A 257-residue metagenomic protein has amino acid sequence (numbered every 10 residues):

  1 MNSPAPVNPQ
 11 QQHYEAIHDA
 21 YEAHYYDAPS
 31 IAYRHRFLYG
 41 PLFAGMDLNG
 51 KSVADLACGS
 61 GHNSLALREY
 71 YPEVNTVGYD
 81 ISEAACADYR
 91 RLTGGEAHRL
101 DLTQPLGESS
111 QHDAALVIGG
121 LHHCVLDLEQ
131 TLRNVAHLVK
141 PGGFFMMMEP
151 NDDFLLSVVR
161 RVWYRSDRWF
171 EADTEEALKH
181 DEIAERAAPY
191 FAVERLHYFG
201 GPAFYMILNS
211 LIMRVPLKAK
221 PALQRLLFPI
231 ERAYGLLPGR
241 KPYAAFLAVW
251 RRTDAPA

Functional and structural regions predicted by a protein language model:
M1-D47, A66: Conserved class I S-adenosyl-L-methionine
K51-G59: Conserved class I S-adenosyl-L-methionine
G61-P105: Class I SAM-dependent methyltransferase SAM/SAH-binding core
L106-A115: A short acidic, Gly/Pro-enriched loop at the edge of an enzyme's catalytic core that lines a small-molecule cofactor
E129-P141: A short glycine-rich, Lys/Arg-flanked "PGG" loop and its adjoining helix->strand segment in the class I
M146-W169: Conserved class I S-adenosyl-L-methionine
R160, Y198-A257: A C-terminal cap/extension of S-adenosyl-L-methionine-dependent methyltransferases that defines the acceptor-substrate
S166-E182: Acceptor-substrate binding/catalytic loop of class I
